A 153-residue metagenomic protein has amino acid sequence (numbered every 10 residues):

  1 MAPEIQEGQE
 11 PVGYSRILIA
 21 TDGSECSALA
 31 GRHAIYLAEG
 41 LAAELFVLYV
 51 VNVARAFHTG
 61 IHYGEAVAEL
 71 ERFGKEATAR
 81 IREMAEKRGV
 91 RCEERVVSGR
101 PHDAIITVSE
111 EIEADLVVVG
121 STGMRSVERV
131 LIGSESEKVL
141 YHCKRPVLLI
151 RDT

Functional and structural regions predicted by a protein language model:
M1-V12, E83-V117: Structural beta-alpha unit
E7-I61: Small/aliphatic-rich secondary-structure junction motif
F46, E93, L148: Conserved beta-strand positions in the Rossmann-like core of class I SAM-dependent methyltransferases
Y49, G120-T122, R151-D152: Short secondary-structure boundary segments
Y63-A66, E111-E113, E135-S136: Short, hinge-like loop/turn segments at secondary-structure boundaries
G64-E76: A short acidic, glycine-rich active-site loop that binds or catalyzes chemistry on phosphate/adenosine moieties
L116-Y141: Glycine-rich, Arg-bearing micro-motifs that act as flexible, cationic patches
R145-T153: Short, flexible loop segments at boundaries between secondary-structure elements
